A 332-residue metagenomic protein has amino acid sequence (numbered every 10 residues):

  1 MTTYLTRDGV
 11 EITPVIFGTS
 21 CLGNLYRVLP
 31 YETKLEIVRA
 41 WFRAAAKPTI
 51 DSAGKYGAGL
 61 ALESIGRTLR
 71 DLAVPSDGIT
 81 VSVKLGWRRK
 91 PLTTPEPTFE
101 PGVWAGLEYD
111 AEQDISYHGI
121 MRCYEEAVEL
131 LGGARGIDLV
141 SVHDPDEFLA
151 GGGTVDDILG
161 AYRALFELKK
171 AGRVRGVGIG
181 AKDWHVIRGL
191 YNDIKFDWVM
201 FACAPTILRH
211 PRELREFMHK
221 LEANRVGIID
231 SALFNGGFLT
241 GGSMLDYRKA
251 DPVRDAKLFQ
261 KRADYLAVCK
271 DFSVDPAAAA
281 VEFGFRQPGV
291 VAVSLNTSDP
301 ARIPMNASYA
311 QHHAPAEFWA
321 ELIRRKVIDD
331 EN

Functional and structural regions predicted by a protein language model:
M1-K84, R89-P91: N-terminal binding-site loop/beta-alpha segment at the start of enzyme catalytic domains that lines or forms
R7-G9, R43, L69-S76, E129-R135 (+2 more regions): Acidic (Asp/Glu)-rich catalytic clusters
I12, K47-I50, G78-I79, I137 (+3 more regions): Local beta-strand N-terminus motif with an aromatic residue
S20-E32, A105-M121, G151-G152: Active-site mouth loops of central-metabolism enzymes
T33, E125, E129, D138 (+1 more regions): Beta/alpha (TIM)-barrel catalytic core signal, keyed to glycine-rich beta->alpha loops juxtaposed to Asp/Glu that bind
I79, V83-E96, A232-T240: Short, solvent-exposed beta-strand-terminating loops
L92-V103, S243-Y247: Short, flexible, mixed-charge acidic loops at enzyme active sites
Q113-G136: An active-site-proximal structural segment forming one wall of the substrate-binding cleft that immediately precedes
